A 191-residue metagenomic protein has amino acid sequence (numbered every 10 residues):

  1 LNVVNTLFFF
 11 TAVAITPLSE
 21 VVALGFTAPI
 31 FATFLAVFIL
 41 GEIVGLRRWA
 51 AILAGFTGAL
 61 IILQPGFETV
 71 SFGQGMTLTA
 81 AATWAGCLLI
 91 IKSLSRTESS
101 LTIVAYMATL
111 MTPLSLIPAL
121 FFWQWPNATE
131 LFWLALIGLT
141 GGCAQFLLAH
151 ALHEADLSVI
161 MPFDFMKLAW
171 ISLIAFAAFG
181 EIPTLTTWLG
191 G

Functional and structural regions predicted by a protein language model:
L1, R96, T109, P113-L136 (+1 more regions): Membrane-interface interhelical linkers
L1-F10, F72-A80, W125-C143: Loop-to-transmembrane-helix transition segments
L1-S19, I61, L139-E154: Specific transmembrane alpha-helical segments of multi-pass solute transporters/efflux pumps, especially DMT/EamA
V3-L7, P29-F34, A59, A82-G86 (+3 more regions): Hydrophobic/small/kink-forming positions within alpha-helical transmembrane segments of polytopic membrane proteins
T11-V13, A28-A50, F122, A169-W188: C-terminal transmembrane-helix exit sites in multi-pass transporters
A23-T27, L94-L110, Q145-A177: Helix-helix packing/entry segments at the starts of transmembrane helices
R47-Q64, W84, T186-G191: Hydrophobic transmembrane alpha-helices of multi-pass small-molecule transport proteins
F67-P126: Transmembrane alpha-helical segments that form core, pore/gating elements of small-molecule transporters/exporters
